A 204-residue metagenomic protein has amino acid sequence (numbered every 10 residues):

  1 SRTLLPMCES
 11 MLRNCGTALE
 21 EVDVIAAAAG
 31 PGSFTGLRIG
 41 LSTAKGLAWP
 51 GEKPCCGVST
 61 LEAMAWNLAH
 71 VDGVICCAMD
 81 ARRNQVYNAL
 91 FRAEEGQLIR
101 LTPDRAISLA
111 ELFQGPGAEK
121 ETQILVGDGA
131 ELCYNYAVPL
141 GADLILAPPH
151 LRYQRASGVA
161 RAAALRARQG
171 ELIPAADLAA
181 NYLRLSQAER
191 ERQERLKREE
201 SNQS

Functional and structural regions predicted by a protein language model:
S1-P31, Y153: N-terminal beta-alpha supersecondary unit
M11-C15, P50, L68, V159-A167: Stable alpha-helical structural segments in soluble proteins, enriched in small hydrophobic residues
R13-E20, W49-V58: Phosphate-handling active-site elements
A18-D23, T122-I124, Q203: Acidic, glycine-enriched active-site microenvironments
A26-C55: DPxDG-like acidic metal-binding loop motif
P54-Q154, Y182, Q187-A188: Surface "functional belts" at beta-alpha junctions
A147-S204: Acyltransferase
